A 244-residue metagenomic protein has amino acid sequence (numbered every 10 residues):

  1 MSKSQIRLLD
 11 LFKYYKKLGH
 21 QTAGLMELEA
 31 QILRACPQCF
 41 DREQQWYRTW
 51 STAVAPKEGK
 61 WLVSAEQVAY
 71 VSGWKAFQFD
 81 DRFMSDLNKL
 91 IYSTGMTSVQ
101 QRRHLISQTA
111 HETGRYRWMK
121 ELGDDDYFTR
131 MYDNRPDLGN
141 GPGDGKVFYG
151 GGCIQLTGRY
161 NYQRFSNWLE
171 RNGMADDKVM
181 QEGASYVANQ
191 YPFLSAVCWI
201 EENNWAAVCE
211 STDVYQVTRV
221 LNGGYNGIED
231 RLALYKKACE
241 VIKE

Functional and structural regions predicted by a protein language model:
M1-R135, W168-M174, E201-E244: Cell-wall glycan-active module
S64, F83, F148-Y149, N161 (+2 more regions): Alpha-helical structural motif
G95-Q101, K146, G183-Q190: Structural motif
D126-C153, Y160-F165: Binding-interface segments
G151-C153, T157-G223: Surface-exposed interaction patches
